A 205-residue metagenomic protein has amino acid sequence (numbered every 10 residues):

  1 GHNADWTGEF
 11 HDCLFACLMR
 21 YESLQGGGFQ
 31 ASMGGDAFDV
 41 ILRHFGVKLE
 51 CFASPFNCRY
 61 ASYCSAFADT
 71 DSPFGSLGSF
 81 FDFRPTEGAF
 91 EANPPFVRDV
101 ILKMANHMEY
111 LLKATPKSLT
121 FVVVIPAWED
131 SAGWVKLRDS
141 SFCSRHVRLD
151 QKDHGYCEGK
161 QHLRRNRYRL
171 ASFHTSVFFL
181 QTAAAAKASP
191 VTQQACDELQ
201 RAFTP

Functional and structural regions predicted by a protein language model:
G1-A92, F96-P205: Class I S-adenosyl-L-methionine
